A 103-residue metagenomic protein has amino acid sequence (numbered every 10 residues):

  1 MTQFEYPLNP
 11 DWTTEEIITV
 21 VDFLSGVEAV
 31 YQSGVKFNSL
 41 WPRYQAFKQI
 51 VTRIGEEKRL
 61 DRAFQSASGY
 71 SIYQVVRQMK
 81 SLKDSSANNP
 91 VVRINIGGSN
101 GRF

Functional and structural regions predicted by a protein language model:
M1-S25, V30, R59-F103: Eukaryotic low-complexity, intrinsically disordered regulatory segments enriched in serine, proline and acidic residues
N38-F64, G69: Amphipathic, hydrophobic secondary-structure cores in small proteins
